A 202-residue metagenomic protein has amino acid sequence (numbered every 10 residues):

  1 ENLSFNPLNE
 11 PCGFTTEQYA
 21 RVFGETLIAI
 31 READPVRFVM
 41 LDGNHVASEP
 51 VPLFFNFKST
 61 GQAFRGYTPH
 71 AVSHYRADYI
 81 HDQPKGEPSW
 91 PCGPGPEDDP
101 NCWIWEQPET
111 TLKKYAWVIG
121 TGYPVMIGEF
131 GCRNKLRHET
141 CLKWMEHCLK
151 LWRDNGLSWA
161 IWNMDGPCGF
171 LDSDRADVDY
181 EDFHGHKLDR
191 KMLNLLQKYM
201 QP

Functional and structural regions predicted by a protein language model:
E1-C102, L112-R133, D154-N155: Active-site region of glycoside hydrolase catalytic domains
T15, Y19, P100-Q107, R137 (+2 more regions): Residue-level preference for long, well-ordered alpha-helices that form the structural scaffold of enzyme catalytic
V39, P108, L195-Q197: Generic hydrophobic, helix-prone segments enriched in Leu/Val/Ile
Q107-Y115, M145-L149: Short, acidic/polar
R137-P202: Aromatic-rich peripheral "rim/lid" segments of glycoside hydrolase catalytic domains that contact and position glycan
